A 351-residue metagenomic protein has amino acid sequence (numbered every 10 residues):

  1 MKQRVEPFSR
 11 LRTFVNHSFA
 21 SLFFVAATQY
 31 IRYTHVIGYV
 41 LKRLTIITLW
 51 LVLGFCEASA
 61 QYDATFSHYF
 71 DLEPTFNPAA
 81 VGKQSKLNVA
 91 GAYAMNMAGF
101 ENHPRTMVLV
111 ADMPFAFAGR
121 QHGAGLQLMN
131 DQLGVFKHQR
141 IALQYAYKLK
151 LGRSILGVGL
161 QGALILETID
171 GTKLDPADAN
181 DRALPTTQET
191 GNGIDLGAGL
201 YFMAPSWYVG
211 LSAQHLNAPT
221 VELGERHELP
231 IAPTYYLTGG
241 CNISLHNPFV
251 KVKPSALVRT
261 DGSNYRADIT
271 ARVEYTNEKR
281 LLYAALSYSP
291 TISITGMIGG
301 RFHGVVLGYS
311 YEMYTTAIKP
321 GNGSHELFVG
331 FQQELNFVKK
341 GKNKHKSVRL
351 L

Functional and structural regions predicted by a protein language model:
M1-D63, D71, A271, I298 (+3 more regions): Bacterial Sec-dependent N-terminal signal peptides
Q61-L351: Subset of outer-membrane beta-barrel
